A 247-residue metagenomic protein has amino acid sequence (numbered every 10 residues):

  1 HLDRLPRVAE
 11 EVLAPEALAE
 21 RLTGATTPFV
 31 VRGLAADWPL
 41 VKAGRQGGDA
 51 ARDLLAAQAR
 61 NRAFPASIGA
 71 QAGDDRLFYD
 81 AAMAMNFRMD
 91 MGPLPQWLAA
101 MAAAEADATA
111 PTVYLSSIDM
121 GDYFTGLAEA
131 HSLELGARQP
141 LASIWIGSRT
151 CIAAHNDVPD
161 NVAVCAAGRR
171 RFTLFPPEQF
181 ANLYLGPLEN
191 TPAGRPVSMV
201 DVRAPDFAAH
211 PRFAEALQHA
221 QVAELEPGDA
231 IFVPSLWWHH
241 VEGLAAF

Functional and structural regions predicted by a protein language model:
H1-A230, W238-F247: N-terminal accessory scaffold of Fe(II)-dependent oxygenases
